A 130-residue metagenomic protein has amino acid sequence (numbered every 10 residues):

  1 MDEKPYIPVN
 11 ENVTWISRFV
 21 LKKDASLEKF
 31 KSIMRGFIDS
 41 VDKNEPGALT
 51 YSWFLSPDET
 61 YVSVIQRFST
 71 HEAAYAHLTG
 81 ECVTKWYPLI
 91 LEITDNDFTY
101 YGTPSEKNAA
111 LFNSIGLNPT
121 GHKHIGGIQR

Functional and structural regions predicted by a protein language model:
M1-V62, S69-T79, L91-R130: Short S/T/G/P-rich N-terminal loop/turn motif that feeds into the first structured element of a domain
C82-W86: A short, acidic, amphipathic alpha-helical segment used as a generic capping/interface helix at domain edges
